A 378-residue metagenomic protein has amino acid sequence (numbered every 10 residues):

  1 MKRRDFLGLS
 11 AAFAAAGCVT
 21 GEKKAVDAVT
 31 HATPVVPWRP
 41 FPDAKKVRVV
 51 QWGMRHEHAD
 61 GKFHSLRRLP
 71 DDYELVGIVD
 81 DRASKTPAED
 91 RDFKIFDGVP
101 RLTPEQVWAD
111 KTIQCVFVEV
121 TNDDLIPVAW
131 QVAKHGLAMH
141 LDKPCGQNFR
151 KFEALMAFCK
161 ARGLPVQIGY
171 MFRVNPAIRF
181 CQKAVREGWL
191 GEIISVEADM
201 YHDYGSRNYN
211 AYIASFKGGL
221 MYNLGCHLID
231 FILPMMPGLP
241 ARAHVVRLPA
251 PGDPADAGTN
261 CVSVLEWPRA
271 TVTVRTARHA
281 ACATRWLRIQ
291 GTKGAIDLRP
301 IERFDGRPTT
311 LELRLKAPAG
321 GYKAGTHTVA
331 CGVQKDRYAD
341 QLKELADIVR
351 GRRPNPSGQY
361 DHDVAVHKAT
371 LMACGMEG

Functional and structural regions predicted by a protein language model:
M1-L7: Twin-arginine (Tat) signal peptide motif
G8-D43, C115, E344-G378: C-terminal helix-rich "cap/oligomerization" subdomain common to oxidoreductases
E22-K94: N-terminal Rossmann-like dinucleotide-binding module
Q51, L141, V166-I168, E197 (+1 more regions): Hydrophobic residues in well-ordered beta-strands that form the structural core
E57-H58, F172-P254: Predominantly a Rossmann-like dinucleotide-binding segment in NAD(P)-dependent oxidoreductases
F96-F158: Beta-loop-alpha module in the N-terminal Rossmann-like domain of NAD(P)-dependent dehydrogenases, especially those
A154-M171, I194: Rossmann-fold dehydrogenase core element
D253-D256, W267-Q341, P356: NAD(P)-dinucleotide binding in Rossmann-like oxidoreductases
